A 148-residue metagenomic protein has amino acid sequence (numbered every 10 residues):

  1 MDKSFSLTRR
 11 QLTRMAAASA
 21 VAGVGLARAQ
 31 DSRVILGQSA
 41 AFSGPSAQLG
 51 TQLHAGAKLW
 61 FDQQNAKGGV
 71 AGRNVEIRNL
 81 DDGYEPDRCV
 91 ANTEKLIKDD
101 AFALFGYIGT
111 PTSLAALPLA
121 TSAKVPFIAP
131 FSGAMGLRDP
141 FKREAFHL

Functional and structural regions predicted by a protein language model:
M1-G23: N-terminal secretory signal peptides
A16, G69, D100: Conserved functional loop/turn residues at catalytic and ligand-binding sites
G25-A29: Sec/Tat signal peptide C-region and signal peptidase I cleavage site
Q30-V34: Cleaved targeting-peptide boundary
G37-G56, W60, L80-P86, I108-P111: Extracytoplasmic "Venus flytrap"
A55-I77: Signal peptide-proximal N-terminal region of secreted/periplasmic/extracellular or secretory-lumen proteins
P86-F102: Short, well-structured alpha-helical segments in soluble
A101-L148: Extracytoplasmic ligand/sensor domains, especially the bilobed periplasmic-binding protein
